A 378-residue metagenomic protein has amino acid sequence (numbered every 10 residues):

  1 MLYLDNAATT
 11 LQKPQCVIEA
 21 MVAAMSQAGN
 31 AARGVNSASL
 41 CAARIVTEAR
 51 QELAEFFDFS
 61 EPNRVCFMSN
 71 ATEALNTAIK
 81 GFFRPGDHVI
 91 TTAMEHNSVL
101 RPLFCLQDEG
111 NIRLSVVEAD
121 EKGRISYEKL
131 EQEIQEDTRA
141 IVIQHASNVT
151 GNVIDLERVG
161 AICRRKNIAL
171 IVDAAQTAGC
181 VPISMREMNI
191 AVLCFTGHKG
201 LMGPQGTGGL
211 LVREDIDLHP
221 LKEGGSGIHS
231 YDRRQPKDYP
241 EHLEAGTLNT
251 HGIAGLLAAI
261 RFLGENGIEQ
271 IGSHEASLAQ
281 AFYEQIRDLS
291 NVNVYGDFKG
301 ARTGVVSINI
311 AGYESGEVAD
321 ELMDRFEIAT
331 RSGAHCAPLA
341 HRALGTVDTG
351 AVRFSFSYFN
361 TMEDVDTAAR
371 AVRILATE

Functional and structural regions predicted by a protein language model:
M1-E378: Pyridoxal 5′-phosphate
